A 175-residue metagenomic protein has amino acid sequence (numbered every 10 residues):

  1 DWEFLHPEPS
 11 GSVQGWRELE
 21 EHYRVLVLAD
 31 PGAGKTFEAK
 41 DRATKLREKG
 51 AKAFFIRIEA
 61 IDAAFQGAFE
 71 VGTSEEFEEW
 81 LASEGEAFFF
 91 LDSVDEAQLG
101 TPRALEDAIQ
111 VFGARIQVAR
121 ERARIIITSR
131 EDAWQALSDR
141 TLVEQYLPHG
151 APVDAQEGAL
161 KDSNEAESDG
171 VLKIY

Functional and structural regions predicted by a protein language model:
D1-Y175: P-loop NTPase signaling cores
